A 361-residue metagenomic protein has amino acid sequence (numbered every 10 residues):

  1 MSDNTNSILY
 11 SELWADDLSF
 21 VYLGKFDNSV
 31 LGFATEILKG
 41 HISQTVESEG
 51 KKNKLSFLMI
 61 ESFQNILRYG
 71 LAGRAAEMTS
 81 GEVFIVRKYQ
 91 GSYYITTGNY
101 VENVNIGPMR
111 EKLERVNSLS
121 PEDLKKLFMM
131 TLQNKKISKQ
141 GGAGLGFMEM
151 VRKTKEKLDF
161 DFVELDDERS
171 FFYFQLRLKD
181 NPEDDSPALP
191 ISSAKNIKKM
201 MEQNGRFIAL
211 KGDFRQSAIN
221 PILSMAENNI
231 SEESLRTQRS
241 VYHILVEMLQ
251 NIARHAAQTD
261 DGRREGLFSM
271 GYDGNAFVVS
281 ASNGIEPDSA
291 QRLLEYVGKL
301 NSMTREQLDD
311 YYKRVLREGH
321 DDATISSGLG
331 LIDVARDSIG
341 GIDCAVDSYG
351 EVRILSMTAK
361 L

Functional and structural regions predicted by a protein language model:
S2-D3, S7-V21, F33, R68-A188 (+3 more regions): Conserved beta-strand-loop-beta-strand hairpin that lines the nucleotide-binding pocket of ATP/GTP-utilizing enzymes
D3, S19, L23-E36, G40-G50 (+5 more regions): N-terminal assembly/transducer modules of large multi-domain enzymes, emphasizing dimerization/partner-binding
F26, V101, D213-F214, I285: A generic structural motif
A34, M59-R68, L245-R254: Amphipathic alpha-helical interaction surfaces in cytosolic regulatory modules
E36-E61, Q133-Q140, L223-V246, L316-I325: Conserved short strand/loop->alpha-helix "switch" segment adjacent to the catalytic nucleotide/phosphoryl-transfer site
S192-D261, L267: Conserved small-residue-rich
